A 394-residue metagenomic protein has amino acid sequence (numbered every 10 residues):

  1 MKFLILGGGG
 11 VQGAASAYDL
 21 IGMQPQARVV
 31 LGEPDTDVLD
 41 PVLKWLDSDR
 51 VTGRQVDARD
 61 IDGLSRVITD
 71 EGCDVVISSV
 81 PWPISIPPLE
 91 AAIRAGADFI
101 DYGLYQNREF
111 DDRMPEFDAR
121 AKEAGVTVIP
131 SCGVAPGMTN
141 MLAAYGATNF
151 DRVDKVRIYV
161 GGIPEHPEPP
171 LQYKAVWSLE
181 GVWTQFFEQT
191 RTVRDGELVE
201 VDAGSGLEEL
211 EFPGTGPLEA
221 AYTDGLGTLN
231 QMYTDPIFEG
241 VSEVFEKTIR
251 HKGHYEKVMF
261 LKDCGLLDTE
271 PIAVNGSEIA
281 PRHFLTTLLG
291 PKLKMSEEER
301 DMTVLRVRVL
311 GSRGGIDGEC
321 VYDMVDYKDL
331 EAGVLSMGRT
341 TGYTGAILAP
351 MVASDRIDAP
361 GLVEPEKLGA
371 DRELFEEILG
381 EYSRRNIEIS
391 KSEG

Functional and structural regions predicted by a protein language model:
F3-I21: N-terminal Rossmann NAD(P)H-binding glycine-rich loop of SDR-like oxidoreductase domains
G10, P34-V38: Helix N-cap at the beta1-alpha1 junction of Rossmann-like dinucleotide-binding domains, i.e., the first residues
R28-V30: Short beta-strand element of Class I
L46-D60: Rossmann-fold cofactor-recognition segment
A58-G72, V80, I84: Conserved Rossmann-fold cofactor-binding substructure of NAD(P)-dependent oxidoreductases
P81, A91-D112: ADP-ribose/adenylate-binding Rossmann-like module
G103-V128: Rossmann-fold NAD(P)-binding glycine/threonine-rich loop
N149-G394: C-terminal catalytic/substrate-binding lobe primarily of soluble NAD(P)-dependent oxidoreductases
